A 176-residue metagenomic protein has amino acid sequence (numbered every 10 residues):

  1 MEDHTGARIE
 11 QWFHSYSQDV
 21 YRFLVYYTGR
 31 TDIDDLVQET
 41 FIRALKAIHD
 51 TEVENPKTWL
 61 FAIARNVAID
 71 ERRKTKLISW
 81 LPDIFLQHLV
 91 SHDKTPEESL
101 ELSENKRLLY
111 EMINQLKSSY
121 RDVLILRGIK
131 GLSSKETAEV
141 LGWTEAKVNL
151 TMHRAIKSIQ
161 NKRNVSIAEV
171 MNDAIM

Functional and structural regions predicted by a protein language model:
M1-Q11, Y21-E39, A47-E54, A168-E169: Short, charged helix-capping/linker segments at alpha-helix termini
V20, L24, L60, A64-R72: Hydrophobic-face residues of short alpha-helical interaction/recognition segments
Y21, F41, K117, R121 (+1 more regions): C-terminal flanking helix
D35-I42, E54-N66: Structural recognition of an alpha-helix C-terminal capping motif at a helix-to-coil junction
R65-D83, L102: Arg/Lys-rich amphipathic alpha helix in sigma70-family domain 2
Q87-N114: Acidic, proline/glycine-rich intrinsically disordered inter-domain spacer in sigma factors
V123-R127: A short pre-motif secondary-structure segment
K135, E139-S166: DNA-recognition helix of helix-turn-helix
